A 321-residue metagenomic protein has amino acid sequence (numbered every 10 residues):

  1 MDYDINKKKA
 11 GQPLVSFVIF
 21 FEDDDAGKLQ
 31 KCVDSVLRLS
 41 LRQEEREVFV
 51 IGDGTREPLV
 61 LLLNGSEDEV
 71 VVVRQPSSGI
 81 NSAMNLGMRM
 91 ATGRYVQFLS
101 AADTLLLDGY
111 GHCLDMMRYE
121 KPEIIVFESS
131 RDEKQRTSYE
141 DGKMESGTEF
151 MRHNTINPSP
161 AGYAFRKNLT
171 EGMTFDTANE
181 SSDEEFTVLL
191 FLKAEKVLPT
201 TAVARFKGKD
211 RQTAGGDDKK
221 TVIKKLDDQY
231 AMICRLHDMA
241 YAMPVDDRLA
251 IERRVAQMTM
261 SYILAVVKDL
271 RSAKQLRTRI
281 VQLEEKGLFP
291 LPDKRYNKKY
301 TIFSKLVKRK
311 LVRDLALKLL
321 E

Functional and structural regions predicted by a protein language model:
M1-Y3, D103, K268-E321: Membrane-interface aromatic/basic loop that binds lipid-linked glycans or pyrophosphate carriers, typified by
P13-V18, E47, E185: Cell-envelope/extracellular polymer assembly enzymes that use nucleotide-activated donors
D23-L39: Short, well-formed alpha-helical segments that are part of the catalytic scaffolds of diverse glycosyltransferases
G52-V60: A conserved acidic beta->alpha catalytic loop
Q75-A91: Glycine-rich, basic loop-to-helix element that forms the pyrophosphate-binding segment of sugar-nucleotide handling
I80-N85, S100-T200, K207-K224: Donor-binding/catalytic cores of nucleotide-activated saccharide and glycerol-phosphate transferases/polymerases
V96: Short aromatic/hydrophobic "clamp" motif used to bind/position activated sugar donors
A204-R211, G216-D247, A265, R271-L288: Catalytic core of nucleotide-sugar-dependent glycosyltransferases
